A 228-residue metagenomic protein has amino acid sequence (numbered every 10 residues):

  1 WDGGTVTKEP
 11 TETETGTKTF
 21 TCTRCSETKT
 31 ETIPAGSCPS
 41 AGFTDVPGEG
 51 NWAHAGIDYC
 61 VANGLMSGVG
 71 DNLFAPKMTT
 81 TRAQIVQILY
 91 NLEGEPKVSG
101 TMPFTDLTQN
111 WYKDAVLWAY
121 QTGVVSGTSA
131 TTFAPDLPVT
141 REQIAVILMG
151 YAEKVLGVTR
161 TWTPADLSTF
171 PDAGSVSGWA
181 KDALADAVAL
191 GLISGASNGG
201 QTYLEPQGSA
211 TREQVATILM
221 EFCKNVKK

Functional and structural regions predicted by a protein language model:
W1-C38: Extracellular modular ligand-binding repeats in secreted and cell-surface proteins
T17-E27, Q87-N91, R141, V146-G150 (+2 more regions): Extracellular/lumenal glycan-associated surfaces
A35-H54, S67-D114, V125-E142, G150-K181 (+2 more regions): Feature responds to low-complexity, polar/acidic, surface-exposed segments characteristic of secreted/exported proteins
D58-M66: Mature N-terminal segment immediately following signal peptide/propeptide cleavage in secreted/periplasmic
V61, Y120-Q121, V188: Alpha-helix C-terminal capping/helix-coil junction sites
G64, G123, G191: Phosphate/pyrophosphate-binding loop motifs in nucleotide- or prenyl diphosphate-using proteins
S177-L190, A216: Alpha-helical membrane segments in multi-pass integral membrane proteins
